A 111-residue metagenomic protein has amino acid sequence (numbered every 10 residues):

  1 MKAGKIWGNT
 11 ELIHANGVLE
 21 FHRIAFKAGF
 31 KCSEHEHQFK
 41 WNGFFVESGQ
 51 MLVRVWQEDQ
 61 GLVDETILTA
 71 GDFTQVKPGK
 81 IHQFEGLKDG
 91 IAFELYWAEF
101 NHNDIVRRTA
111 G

Functional and structural regions predicted by a protein language model:
M1-R23, K31-E34, E65-A70, R108-G111: A short, N-terminal "cap"/entry segment at the start of jelly-roll beta-barrel domains of the cupin/DSBH fold
A3, E85-G111: Double-stranded beta-helix
I13-H14, A25, F45, I67 (+2 more regions): Well-ordered beta-strand positions
I24-F39, F44: Short, well-structured hydrophobic secondary-structure segments
C32-E34, F44, V53-R54, Q75-V76 (+2 more regions): Short beta-strand His + acidic residue motifs that chelate non-heme Fe in jelly-roll/DSBH and cupin folds
F39-E58: Glycine- and acidic-residue-biased ligand/ion/polar-headgroup-sensing regions
Q57-G79: Short acidic-glycine-tyrosine-enriched beta hairpin
